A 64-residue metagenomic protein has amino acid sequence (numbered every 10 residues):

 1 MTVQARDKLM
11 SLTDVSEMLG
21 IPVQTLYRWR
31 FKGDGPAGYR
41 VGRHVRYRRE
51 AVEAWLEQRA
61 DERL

Functional and structural regions predicted by a protein language model:
M1-T25: Polyanion-binding surface elements
L9, P36, R63-L64: Intrinsically disordered, low-complexity regions of eukaryotic proteins
L12, R46-Y47: Short amphipathic alpha-helical segments
M18-R46: Major-groove DNA-recognition helix of helix-turn-helix-type DNA-binding domains
E50-L64: A short, Lys/Arg-enriched interface patch at domain edges and termini
